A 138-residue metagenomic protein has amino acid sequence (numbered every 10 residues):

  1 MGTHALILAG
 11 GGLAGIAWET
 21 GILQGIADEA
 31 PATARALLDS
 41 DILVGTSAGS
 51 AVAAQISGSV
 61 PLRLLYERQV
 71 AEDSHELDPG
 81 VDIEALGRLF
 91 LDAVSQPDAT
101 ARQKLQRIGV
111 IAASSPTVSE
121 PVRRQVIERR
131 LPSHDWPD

Functional and structural regions predicted by a protein language model:
M1-T46, A54-D138: Patatin-like phospholipase
G49: Short, conserved catalytic/metal-binding motifs centered on acidic residues
